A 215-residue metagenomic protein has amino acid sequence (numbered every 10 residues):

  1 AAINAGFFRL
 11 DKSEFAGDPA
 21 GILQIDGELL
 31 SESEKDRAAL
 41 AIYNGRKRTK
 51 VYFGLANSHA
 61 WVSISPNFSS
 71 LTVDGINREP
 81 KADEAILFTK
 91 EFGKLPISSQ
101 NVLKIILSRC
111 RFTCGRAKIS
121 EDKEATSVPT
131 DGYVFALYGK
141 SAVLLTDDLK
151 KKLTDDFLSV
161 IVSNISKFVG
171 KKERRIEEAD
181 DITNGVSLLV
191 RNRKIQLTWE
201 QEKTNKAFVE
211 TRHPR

Functional and structural regions predicted by a protein language model:
A1-R215: Gly/Ser/Thr/Pro-rich low-complexity, intrinsically disordered segments
